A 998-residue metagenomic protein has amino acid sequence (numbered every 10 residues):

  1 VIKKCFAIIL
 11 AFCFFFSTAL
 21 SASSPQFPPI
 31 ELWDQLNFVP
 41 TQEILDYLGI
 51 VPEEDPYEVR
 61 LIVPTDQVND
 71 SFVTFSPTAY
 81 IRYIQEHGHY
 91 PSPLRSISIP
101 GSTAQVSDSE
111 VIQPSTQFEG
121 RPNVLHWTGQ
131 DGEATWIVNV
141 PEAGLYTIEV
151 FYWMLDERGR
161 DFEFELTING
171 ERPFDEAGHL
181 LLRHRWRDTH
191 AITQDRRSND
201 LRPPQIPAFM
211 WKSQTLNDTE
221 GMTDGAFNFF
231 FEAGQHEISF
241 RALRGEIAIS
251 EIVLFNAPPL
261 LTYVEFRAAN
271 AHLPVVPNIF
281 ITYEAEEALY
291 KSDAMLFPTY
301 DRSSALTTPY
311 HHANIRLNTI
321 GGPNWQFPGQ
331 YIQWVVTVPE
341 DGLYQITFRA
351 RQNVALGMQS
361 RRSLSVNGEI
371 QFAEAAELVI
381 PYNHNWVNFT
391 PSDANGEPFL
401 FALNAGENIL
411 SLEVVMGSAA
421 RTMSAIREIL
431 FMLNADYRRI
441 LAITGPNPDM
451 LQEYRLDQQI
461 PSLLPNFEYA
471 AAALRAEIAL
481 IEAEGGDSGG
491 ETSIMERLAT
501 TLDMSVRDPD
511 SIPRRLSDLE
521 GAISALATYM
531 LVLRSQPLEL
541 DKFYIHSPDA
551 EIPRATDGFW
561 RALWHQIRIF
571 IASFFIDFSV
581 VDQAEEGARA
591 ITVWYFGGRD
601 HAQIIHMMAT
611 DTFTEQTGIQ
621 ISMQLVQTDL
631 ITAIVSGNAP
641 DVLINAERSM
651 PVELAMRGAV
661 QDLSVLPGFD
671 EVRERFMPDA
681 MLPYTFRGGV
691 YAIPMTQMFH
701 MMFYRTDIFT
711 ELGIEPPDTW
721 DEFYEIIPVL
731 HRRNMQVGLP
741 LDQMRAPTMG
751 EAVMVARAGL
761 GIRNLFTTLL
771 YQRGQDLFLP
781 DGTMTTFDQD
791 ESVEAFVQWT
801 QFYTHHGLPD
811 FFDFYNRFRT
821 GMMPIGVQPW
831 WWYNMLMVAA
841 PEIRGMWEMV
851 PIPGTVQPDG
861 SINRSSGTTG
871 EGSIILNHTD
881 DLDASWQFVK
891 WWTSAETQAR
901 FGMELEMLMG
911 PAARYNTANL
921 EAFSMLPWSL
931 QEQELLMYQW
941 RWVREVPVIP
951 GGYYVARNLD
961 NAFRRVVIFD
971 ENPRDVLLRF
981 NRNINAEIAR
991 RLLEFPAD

Functional and structural regions predicted by a protein language model:
A22-Q26, G342, L430-V652, R974-D998: Conserved N-terminal structural module of periplasmic/extracytoplasmic solute-binding proteins
S24-F543: Extracytoplasmic
E142, E340, H805, A840-A913 (+1 more regions): Extracytoplasmic/periplasmic substrate-recognition and gating elements
F574, F578-G587, R648-M701, Y724 (+4 more regions): Hinge/lid segment of periplasmic solute-binding proteins
D611-D679, P683, D707-E715, M822-I825 (+5 more regions): Extracytoplasmic "Venus flytrap"/periplasmic binding protein-like
F686-M695, H700, Y724-T785, E791-S792 (+1 more regions): Extracytoplasmic/periplasmic solute-binding protein
D781-F811: Glycine-centered hinge/linker elements that transmit conformational signals in sensory and ligand-binding systems
I852-G854, M903-R965, L993-D998: Long, aromatic- and glycine/proline-rich binding clefts that accommodate carbohydrate-like moieties
